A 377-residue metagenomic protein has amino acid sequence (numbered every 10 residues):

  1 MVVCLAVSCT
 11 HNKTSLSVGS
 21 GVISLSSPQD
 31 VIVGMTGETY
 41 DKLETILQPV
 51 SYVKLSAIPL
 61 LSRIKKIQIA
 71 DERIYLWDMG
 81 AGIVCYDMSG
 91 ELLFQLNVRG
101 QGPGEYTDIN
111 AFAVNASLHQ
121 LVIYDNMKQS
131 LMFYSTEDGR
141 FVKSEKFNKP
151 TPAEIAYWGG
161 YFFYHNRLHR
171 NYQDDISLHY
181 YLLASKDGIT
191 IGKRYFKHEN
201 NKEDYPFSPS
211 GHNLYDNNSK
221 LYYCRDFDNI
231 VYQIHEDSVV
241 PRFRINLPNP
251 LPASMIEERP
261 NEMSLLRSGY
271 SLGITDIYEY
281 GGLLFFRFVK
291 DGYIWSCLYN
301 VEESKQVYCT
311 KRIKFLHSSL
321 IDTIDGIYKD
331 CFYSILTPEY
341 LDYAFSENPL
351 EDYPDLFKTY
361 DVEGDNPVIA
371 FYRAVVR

Functional and structural regions predicted by a protein language model:
T14-Y52: Blade/loop signatures of beta-propeller domains
S24, I32, R73-D78, H119-D125 (+4 more regions): Short beta-strand elements that form the blades of beta-propeller/WD-repeat-like and other beta-sheet-rich scaffold
I32, P49-A81: Beta-strand-rich domains and repeat architectures in extracellular enzymes and scaffolds, especially beta-propellers
L55-R63, E91-L118, D125-N126: Blade-loop segments of beta-propeller domains
P59-L60, N97-E105, K146-A153, K197-K202 (+2 more regions): Short coil/turn segments at the loop-to-beta-strand junctions that recur within blades of beta-propeller repeat folds
S62-K66, T107-F112, P150-G159, D204-H212 (+2 more regions): Repeated scaffold domains used in trafficking and secretory/extracellular systems, primarily beta-propellers
D108-I109, Y124-Y172, S177, R194-N200: Asp-box/WD-like beta-propeller blade repeats and closely related beta-sheet repeat scaffolds
F243-L266, E302-K329: Conserved blade-ending motifs and adjacent loop-strand segments that build the rim/top face of beta-propeller domains
